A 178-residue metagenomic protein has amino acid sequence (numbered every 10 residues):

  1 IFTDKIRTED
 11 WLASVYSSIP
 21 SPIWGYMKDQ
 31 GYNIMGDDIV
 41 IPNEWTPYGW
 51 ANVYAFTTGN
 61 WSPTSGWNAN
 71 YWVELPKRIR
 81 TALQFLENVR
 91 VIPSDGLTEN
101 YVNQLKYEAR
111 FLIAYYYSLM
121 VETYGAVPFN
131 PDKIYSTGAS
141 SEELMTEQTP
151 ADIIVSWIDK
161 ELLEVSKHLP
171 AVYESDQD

Functional and structural regions predicted by a protein language model:
I1, P20, P128-P131, P170: Proline-rich low-complexity regions
I1-G36, D152: Acidic, glycine-rich segments characteristic of secretory precursors and extracytoplasmic regions
I6, Y26-T46, N130-K133, P170-D178: Short, surface-exposed recognition loops and adjoining beta-strand edges that mediate ligand/DNA contacts, enriched
E9, S17-P22, T46-Y124, M145-I154 (+1 more regions): Conserved, well-structured interaction surfaces
D29, I34, F56, Y124 (+1 more regions): Residue-level signal for pocket-adjacent positions within structured domains
A126-D152: Short coil/linker segments at helix-helix boundaries
